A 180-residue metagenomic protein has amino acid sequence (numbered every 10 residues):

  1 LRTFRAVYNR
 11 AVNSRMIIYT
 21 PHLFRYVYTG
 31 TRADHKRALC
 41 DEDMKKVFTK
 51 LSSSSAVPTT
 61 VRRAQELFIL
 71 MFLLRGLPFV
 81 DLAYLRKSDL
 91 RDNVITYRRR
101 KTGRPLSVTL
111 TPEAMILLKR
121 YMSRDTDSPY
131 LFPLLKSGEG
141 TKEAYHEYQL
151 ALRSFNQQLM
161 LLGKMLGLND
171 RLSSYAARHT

Functional and structural regions predicted by a protein language model:
L1-L23, R75: N-terminal DNA-binding recognition helix of tyrosine site-specific recombinases/integrases
L1-N9, V57-T59, Y148-S154, R171-L172: N-terminal core-binding DNA-recognition domain of tyrosine site-specific recombinases/integrases
N13-S52, S137-Y145: Flexible interdomain linker/hinge and immediately adjacent N-terminus of the catalytic tyrosine-recombinase domain
R25-Y26, Y84-T126: Conserved tyrosine-mediated DNA breakage-rejoining catalytic core shared by Y-recombinases
K36-A38, S52-I69: Conserved catalytic core of the tyrosine transesterase superfamily
M44-K45, P112-D170: Active-site/catalytic core of tyrosine-dependent DNA strand-transfer enzymes
T49, S53-T59, N156-H179: Short, basic (Lys/Arg/His-rich) helix/loop patches that form interaction surfaces in the mid-to-C-terminal regions
I69, L73, L77-D81, A176-T180: C-terminal catalytic core of tyrosine-transesterase DNA break-rejoin enzymes
